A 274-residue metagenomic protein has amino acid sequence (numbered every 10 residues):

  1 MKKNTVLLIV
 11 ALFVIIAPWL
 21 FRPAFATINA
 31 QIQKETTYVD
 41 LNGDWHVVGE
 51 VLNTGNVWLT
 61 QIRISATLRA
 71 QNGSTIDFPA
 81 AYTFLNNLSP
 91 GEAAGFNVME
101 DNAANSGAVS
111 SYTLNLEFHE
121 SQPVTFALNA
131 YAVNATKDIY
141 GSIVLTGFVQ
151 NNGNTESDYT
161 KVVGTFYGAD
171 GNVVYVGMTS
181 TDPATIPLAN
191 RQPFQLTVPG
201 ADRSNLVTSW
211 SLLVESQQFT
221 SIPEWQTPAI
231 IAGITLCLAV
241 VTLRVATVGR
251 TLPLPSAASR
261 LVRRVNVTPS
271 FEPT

Functional and structural regions predicted by a protein language model:
M1-I28, T220-T274: Secretory targeting signatures
N42-V48, G141-T146: Short, solvent-exposed loop/turn segments enriched in Ser/Thr/Gly
V51-N56, V149-N154: Asparagine-centered strand-capping/turn motif at beta-strand->loop junctions
W58-Q61, I76, V109, E156-Y159 (+2 more regions): Short acidic/proline- and small/hydrophobic-mixed sequence motifs that coincide with surface turns and coil-to-beta
R63-A66, A81, K161-G164, T179: Hydrophobic beta-strand segments
L68-F78, T165-G177: Short aromatic-acidic-glycine turn motif
I76-N105, V174-R203: Intrinsically disordered, low-complexity Pro/Gly/Ser/Thr-rich segments with frequent PxxP/GP/PP motifs and embedded
L85, E100-S142, V176, P199-I222: Terminal connector regions
